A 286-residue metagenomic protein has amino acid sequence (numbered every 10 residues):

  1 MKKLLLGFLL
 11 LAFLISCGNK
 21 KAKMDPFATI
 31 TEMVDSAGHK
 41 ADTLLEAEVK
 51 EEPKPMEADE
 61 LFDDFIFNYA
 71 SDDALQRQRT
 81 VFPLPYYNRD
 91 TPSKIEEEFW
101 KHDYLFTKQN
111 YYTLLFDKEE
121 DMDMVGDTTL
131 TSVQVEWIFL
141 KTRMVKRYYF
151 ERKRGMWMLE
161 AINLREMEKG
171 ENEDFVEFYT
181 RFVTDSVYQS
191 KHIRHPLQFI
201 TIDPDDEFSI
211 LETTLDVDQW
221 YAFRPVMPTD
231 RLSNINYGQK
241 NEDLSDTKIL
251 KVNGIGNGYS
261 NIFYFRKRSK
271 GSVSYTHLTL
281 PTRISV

Functional and structural regions predicted by a protein language model:
M1-I15: Sec-dependent bacterial lipoprotein signal peptides
G18-K20: Bacterial signal peptide processing site
A28-F116, D127: Start-of-domain marker
R77-F82, S190-L197: Surface-exposed patches in mature extracellular/periplasmic domains of secreted proteins
P85-T142, S209-Y259: Surface-exposed, charged secondary-structure patches
K146-E151, N261-K267: Hydrophobic/aromatic beta-strand elements that line small-molecule binding cavities or substrate pockets in beta-rich
M156-Y188, D203: Surface-exposed beta-loop interaction hotspot
T276-T282: Conserved small/polar residues in nucleotide/adenosyl-binding loops
